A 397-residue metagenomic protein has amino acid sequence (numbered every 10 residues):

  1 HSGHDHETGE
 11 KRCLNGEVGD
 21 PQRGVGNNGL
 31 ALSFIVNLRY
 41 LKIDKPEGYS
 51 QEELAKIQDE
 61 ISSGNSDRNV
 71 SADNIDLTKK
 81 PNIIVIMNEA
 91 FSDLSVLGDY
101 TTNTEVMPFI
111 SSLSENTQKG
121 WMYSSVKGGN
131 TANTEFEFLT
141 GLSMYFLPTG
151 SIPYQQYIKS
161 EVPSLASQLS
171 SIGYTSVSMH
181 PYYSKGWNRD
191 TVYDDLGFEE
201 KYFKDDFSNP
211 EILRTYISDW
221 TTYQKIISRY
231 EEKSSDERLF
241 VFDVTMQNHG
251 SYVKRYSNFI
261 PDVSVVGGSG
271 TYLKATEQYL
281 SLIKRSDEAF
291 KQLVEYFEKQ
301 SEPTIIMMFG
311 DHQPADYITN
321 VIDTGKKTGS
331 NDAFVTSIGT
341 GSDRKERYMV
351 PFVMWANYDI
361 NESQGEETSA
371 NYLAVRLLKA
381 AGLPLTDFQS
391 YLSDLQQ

Functional and structural regions predicted by a protein language model:
H1-G24: Transmembrane and membrane-interface helices of multi-pass, inner-membrane envelope-modifying transferases
N27-T78: Helix-hairpin-helix/helix-loop-helix acidic hairpins
D59-T78, M87-N88, D93-Q397: Solvent-exposed soluble domains appended to multi-pass membrane proteins
